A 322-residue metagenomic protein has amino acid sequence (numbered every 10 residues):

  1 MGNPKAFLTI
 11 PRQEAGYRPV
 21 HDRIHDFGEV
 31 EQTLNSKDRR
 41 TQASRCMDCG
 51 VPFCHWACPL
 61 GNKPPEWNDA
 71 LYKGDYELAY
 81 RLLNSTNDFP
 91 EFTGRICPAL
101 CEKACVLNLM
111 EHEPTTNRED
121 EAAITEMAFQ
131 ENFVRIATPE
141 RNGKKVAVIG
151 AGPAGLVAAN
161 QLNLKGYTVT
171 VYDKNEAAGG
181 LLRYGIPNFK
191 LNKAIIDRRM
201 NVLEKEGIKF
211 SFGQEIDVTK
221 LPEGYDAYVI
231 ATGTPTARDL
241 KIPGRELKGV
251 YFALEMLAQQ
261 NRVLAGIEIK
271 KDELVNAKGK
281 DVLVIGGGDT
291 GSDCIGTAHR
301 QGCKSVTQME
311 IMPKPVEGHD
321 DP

Functional and structural regions predicted by a protein language model:
M1-K37, Q42, E121-P322: Residues forming the flavin
R23-T41, K63-R95, E111-P139: Ferredoxin-type iron-sulfur electron-transfer modules in oxidoreductases and energy-metabolism complexes
C46-C49, S85-P90, K220: A short structural micro-motif
D48-K73, T93-I124, T170, K174-A177 (+1 more regions): Iron-sulfur cluster-binding cysteine motifs and their immediate structural context in ferredoxin-like electron-transfer
C49-P52, E77, F89, Q130 (+2 more regions): A general structural signal for well-ordered secondary-structure junctions
P65, E77, K103, R238 (+1 more regions): Glycine-centered loop/turn positions within well-structured domains that cap or flank conserved ligand/cofactor-binding
